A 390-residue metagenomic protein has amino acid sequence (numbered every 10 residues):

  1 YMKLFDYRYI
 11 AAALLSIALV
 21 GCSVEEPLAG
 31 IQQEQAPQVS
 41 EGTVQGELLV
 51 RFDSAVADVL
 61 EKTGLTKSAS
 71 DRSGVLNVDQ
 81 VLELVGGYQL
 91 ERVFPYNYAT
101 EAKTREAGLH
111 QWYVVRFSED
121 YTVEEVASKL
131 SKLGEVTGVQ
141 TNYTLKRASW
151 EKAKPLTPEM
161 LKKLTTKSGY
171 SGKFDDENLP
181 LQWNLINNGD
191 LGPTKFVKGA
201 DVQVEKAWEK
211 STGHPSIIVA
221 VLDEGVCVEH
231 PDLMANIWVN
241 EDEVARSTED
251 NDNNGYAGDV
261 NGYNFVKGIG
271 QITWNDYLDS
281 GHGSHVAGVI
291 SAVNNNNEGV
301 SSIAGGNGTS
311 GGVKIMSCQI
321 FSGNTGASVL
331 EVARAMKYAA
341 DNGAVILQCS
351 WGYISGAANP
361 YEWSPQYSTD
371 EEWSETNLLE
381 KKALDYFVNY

Functional and structural regions predicted by a protein language model:
M2-I10: Bacterial N-terminal signal peptides that target proteins for export
L19-G21: C-terminal motif of bacterial Sec signal peptides marking the signal peptidase cleavage site
S23, E209, H214-P215, E224 (+3 more regions): Substrate-binding/access-modulating region of protease and related hydrolase catalytic domains
L28-L164, K206: Inhibitory N-terminal propeptides of secreted protease zymogens
L48-V50, Y113-V114, G138-Q140, I218-L222 (+8 more regions): Structural recognition of the beta-strand scaffold that forms the well-ordered cores of secreted hydrolase catalytic
V56-A57, N97-Y98, E119-T122, Y143-A148 (+4 more regions): Solvent-exposed loop/turn segments at secondary-structure junctions within structured extracellular/periplasmic domains
A99-V114, S128-I218, V226-D232, N236 (+2 more regions): Protease zymogen maturation seam
Q203, L222-E229, D242-N254, N261 (+3 more regions): Flexible, small-residue-rich helix->loop connector segments that border functional cores
